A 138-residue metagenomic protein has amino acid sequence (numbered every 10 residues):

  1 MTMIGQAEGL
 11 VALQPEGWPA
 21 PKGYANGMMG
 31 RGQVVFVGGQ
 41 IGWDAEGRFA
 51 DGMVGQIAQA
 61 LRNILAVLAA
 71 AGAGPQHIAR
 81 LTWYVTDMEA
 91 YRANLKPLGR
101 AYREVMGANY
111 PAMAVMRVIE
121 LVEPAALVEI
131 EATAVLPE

Functional and structural regions predicted by a protein language model:
M1-A79, V85-E138: N-terminal presequence-like segments and the immediate start of the first folded domain
